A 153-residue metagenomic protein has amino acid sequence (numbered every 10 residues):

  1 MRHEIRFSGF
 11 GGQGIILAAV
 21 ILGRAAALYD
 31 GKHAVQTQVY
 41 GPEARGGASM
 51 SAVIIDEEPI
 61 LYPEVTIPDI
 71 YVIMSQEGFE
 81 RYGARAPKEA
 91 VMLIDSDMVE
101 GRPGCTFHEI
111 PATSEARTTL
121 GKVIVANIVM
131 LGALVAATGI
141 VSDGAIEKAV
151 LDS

Functional and structural regions predicted by a protein language model:
M1-S153: Active-site cofactor/cluster-binding pocket
